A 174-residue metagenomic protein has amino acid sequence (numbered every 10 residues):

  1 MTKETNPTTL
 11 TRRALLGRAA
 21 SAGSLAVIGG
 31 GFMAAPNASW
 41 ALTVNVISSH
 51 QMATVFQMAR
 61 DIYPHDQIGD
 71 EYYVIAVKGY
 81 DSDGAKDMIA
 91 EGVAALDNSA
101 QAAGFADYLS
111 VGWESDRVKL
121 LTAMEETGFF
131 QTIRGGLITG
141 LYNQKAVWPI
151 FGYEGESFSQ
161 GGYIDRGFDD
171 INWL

Functional and structural regions predicted by a protein language model:
M1-L10: N-terminal secretory signal peptides
N6, T43, F105-D107: Residues marking the start of alpha-helices
T9-A14, V27-Y63: C-terminal segment of N-terminal export signals and the immediately downstream linker at the start of the mature
T11, R18, K119-L120: Short, hydrophobic/aromatic alpha-helical segments in well-folded domains
A19-V27: Sec-dependent signal peptide hydrophobic core
A20, A59-Y63, D97: Short amphipathic alpha-helical segments enriched in leucine
A53-Q57, D70-L174: Mature-region segments of soluble proteins
H65-G69: Short, solvent-exposed loop/turn elements at domain surfaces
